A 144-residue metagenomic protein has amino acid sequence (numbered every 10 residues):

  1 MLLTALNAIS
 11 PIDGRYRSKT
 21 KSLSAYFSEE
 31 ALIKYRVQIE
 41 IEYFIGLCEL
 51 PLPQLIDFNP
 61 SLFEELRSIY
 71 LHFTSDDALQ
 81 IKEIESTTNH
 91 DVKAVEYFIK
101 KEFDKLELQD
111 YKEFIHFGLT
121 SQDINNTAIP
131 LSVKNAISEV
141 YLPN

Functional and structural regions predicted by a protein language model:
L2-N144: A helix-coil-helix interface module used to build multimeric assemblies and to scaffold catalytic/cofactor sites
